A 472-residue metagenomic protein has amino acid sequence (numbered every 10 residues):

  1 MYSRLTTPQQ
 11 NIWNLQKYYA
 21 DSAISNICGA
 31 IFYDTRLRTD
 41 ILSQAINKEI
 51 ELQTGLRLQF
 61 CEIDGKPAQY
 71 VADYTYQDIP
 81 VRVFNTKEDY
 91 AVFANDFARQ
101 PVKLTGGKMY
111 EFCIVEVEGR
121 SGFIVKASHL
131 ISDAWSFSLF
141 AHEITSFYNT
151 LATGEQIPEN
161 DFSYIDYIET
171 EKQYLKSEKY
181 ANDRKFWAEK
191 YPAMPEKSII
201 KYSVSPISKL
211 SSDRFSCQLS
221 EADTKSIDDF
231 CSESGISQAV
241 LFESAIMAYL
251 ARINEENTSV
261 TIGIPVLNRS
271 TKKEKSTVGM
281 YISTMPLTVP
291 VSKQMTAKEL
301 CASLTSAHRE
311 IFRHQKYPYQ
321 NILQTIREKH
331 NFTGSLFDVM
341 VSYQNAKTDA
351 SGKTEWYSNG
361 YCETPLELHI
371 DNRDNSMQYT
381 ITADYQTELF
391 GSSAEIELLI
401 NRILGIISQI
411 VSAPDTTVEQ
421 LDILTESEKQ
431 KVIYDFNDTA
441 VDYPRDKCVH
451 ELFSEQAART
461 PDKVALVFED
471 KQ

Functional and structural regions predicted by a protein language model:
M1-A20, S43-D89, F93, G106-K108 (+6 more regions): Short amphipathic alpha-helices and their capping loops
M1-R4, T35-E51, Y70-G106, R184 (+7 more regions): A short, small/polar-residue-rich loop/turn motif at beta-strand boundaries within alpha/beta enzyme cores
Y2-K17, Y90-A94, F137-S138, A181-N182 (+5 more regions): AMP-binding/adenylate-forming domain of the ANL superfamily
Y2-R4, P8, V115-I165, S393-S412: Active-site-proximal acidic secondary-structure segment that organizes catalysis
Q16-I27, T54-L56, G106, R120 (+6 more regions): His-Asp-centered acyl/peptidyl-transfer active-site segments
A20-N26, A72-Y74, V117, I124 (+5 more regions): Short, flexible turn/loop "capping" segments at secondary-structure junctions
Y33-R57, V125-H142, D213-N257, M295-E299 (+4 more regions): Acyl activation and transfer enzymes in specialized metabolism, enriched for ANL adenylate-forming modules
F60-E62, I114-E118, I370-D374: Short, low-complexity Ser/Thr-rich regulatory SLiMs
